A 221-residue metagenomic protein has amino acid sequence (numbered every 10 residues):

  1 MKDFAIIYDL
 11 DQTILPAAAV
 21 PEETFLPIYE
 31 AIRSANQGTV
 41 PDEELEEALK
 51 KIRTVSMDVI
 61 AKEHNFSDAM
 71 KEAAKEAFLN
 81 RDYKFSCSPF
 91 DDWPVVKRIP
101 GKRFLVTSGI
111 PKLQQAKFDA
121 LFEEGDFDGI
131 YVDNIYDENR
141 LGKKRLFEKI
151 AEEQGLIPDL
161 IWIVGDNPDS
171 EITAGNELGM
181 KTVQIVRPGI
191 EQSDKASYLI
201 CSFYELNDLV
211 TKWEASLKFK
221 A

Functional and structural regions predicted by a protein language model:
M1-D42: Active-site neighborhood of HAD-like aspartate-dependent phosphohydrolases
M1-F4, F104, I110-A221: Asp-based, Mg2+/Mn2+-dependent phosphohydrolase catalytic module
Q12-P16, E46-E47, I135-D137: Short histidine/acidic/glycine/proline-rich micro-motifs that form metal- and phosphate-coordinating active-site loops
L15, E44, L105-V106, I163: Short catalytic-loop micro-motif centered on adjacent basic/acidic residues
P21-E30, R53-D58, P111, Q115: An amphipathic alpha-helix signature
R33-S34, E46-R81: A metal-dependent, Asp-based hydrolase signature
L45-L49, A61, D92-K102, L121 (+1 more regions): Alpha-helix C-terminal capping segments
N80-L105, K144: Short, acidic loop-to-helix structural element flanking the phosphoryl-transfer center in phosphate-processing enzymes
